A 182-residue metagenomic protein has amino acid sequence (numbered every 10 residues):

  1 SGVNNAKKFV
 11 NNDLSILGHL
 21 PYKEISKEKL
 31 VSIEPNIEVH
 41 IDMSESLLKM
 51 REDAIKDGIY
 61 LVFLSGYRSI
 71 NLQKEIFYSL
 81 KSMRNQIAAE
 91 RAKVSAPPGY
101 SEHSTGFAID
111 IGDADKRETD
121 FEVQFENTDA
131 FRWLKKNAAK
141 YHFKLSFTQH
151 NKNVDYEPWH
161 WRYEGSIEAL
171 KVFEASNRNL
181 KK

Functional and structural regions predicted by a protein language model:
S1-G66, I70-K182: Extracytoplasmic cell-surface/polysaccharide-interacting catalytic and binding patches
